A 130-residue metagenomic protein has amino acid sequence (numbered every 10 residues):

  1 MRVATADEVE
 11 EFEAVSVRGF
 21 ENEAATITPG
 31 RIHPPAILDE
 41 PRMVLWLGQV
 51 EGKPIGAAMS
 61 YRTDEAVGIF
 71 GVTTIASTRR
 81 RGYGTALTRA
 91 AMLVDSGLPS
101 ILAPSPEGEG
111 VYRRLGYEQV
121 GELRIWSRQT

Functional and structural regions predicted by a protein language model:
M1-E13: A short beta-loop-alpha structural element at the N-terminal edge of CoA-dependent acyl/N-acetyltransferase catalytic
A14-T26: Helix-loop element at the rim of GNAT/NAT acetyltransferase active sites that forms part of the acceptor-substrate
T26-I75: A conserved beta-strand-loop-helix scaffold within acyl/acetyltransferase catalytic domains
W46-G48, I125-R128: Short beta-strand element of the conserved SAM-dependent methyltransferase core
F70-V94, R114: Conserved acetyl-CoA-binding loop-helix of GNAT-fold acetyltransferases
T85, P106-L123, Q129: Conserved active-site alpha-helix within GNAT-family acetyltransferase domains
V94-S105: Conserved GNAT acetyl-CoA-binding A-motif
